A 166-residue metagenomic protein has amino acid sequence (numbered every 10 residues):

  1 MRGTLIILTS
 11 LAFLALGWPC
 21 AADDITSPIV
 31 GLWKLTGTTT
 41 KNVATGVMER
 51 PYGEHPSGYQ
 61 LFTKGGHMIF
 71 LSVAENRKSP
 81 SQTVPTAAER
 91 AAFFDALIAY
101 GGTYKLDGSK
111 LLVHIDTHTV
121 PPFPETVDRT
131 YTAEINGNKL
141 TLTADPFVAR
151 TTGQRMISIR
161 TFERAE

Functional and structural regions predicted by a protein language model:
M1-L8: Bacterial N-terminal signal peptides that target proteins for export
T9, F13, W18-E166: Lipid interaction determinants
